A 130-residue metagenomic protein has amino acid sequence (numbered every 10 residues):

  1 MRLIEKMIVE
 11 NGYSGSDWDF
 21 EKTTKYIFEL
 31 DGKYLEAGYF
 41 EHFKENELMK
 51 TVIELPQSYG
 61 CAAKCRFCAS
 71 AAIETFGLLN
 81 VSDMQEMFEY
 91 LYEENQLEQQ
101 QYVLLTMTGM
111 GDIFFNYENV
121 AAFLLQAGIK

Functional and structural regions predicted by a protein language model:
M1-T51: Flexible, acidic/Gly-rich N-terminal and inter-domain linker regions that tether and position cofactor-handling modules
N46-K130: Conserved Radical SAM active-site core
